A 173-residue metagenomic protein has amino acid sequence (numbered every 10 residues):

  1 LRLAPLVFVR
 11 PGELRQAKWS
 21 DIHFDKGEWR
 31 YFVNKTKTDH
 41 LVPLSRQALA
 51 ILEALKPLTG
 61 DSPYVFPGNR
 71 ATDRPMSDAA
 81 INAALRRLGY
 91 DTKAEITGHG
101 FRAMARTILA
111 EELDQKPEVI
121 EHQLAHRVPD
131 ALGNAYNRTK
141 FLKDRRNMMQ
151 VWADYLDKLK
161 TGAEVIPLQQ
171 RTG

Functional and structural regions predicted by a protein language model:
L1-R2, A105: Short, hydrophobic/aromatic alpha-helical segments in well-folded domains
R2-P5, Q150: Amphipathic alpha-helical segments that line or abut small-molecule/effector binding pockets and mediate allosteric
A4, R15, E121: The alpha-helix within a helix-turn-helix
V7, G12-P57, R127-N134, G173: Conserved tyrosine-mediated DNA breakage-rejoining catalytic core shared by Y-recombinases
V7, V42, A50-D73, A79-H122 (+3 more regions): Short, basic (Lys/Arg/His-rich) helix/loop patches that form interaction surfaces in the mid-to-C-terminal regions
D21, K37-T38, A71, D91 (+1 more regions): Short strand->helix junction
K26-F32, V65-G68, T97-G100, T107-E111 (+1 more regions): Short functional hotspots where side chains directly engage DNA or cofactors
R46, A54-S62, P67-D73, V128-L132 (+1 more regions): C-terminal secondary-structure termini that scaffold catalytic or DNA-interacting sites
